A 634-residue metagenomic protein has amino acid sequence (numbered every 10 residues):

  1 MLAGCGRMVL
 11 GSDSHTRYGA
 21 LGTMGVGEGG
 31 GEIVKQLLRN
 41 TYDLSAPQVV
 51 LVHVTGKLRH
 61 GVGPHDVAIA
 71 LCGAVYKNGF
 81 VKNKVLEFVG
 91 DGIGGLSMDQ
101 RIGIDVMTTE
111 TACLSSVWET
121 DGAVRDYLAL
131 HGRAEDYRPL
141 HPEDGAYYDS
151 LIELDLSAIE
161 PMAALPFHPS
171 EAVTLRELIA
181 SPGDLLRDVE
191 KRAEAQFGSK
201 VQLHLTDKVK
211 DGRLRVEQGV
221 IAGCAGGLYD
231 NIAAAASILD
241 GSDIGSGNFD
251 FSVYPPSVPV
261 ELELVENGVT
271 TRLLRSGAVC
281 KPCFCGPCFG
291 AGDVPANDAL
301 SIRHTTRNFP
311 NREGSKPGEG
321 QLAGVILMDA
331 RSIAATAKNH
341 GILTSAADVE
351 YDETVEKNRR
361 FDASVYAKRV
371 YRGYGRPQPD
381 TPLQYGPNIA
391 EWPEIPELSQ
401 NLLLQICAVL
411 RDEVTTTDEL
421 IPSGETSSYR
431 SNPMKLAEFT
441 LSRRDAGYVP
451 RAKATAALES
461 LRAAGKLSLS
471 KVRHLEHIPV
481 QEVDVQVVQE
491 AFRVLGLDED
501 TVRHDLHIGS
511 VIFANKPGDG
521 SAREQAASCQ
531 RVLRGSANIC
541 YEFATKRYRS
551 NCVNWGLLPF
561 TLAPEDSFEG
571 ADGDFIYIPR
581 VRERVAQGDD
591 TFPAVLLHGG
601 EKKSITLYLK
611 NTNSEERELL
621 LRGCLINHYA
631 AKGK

Functional and structural regions predicted by a protein language model:
M1-K634: Fe-S-dependent hydro-lyases/dehydratases of central metabolism
